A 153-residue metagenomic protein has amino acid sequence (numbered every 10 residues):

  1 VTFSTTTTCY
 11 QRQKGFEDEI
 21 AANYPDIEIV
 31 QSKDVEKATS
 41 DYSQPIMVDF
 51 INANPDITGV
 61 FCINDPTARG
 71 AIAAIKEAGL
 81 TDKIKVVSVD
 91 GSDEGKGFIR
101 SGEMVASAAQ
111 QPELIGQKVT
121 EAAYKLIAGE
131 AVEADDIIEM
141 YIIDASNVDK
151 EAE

Functional and structural regions predicted by a protein language model:
V1-E153: A residue-level marker of the well-folded mature domains of exported/periplasmic proteins
